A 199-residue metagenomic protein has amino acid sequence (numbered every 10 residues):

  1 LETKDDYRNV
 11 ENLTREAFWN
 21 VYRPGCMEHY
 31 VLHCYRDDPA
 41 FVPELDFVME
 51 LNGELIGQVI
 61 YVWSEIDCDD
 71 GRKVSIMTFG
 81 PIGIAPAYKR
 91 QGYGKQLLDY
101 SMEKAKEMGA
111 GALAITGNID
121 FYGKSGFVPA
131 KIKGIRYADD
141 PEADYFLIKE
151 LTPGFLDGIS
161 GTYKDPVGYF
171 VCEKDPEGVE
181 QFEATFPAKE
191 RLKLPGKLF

Functional and structural regions predicted by a protein language model:
L1-V10: A short beta-loop-alpha structural element at the N-terminal edge of CoA-dependent acyl/N-acetyltransferase catalytic
E11, F18-I60, E65: Active-site rim helix/loop that mediates acceptor-substrate recognition in acyltransferases
E44, E142-F146: Short hydrophobic/aromatic beta-strand or adjacent loop that forms the aromatic wall/cage of a ligand/substrate-binding
E54, R72, A85-Q96, M108 (+1 more regions): Conserved glycine-rich acetyl-CoA-binding loop
S64-F79, K89: A conserved beta-turn-beta hairpin within the catalytic core of GNAT-like acetyltransferases that forms part
F79, I84, R90-E103, I115: Conserved acetyl-CoA-binding loop-helix of GNAT-fold acetyltransferases
E107-G111, G117-P141: Conserved active-site alpha-helix within GNAT-family acetyltransferase domains
G154-F199: Acidic/histidine-enriched, glycine/proline-rich intrinsically disordered or flexible terminal extensions
